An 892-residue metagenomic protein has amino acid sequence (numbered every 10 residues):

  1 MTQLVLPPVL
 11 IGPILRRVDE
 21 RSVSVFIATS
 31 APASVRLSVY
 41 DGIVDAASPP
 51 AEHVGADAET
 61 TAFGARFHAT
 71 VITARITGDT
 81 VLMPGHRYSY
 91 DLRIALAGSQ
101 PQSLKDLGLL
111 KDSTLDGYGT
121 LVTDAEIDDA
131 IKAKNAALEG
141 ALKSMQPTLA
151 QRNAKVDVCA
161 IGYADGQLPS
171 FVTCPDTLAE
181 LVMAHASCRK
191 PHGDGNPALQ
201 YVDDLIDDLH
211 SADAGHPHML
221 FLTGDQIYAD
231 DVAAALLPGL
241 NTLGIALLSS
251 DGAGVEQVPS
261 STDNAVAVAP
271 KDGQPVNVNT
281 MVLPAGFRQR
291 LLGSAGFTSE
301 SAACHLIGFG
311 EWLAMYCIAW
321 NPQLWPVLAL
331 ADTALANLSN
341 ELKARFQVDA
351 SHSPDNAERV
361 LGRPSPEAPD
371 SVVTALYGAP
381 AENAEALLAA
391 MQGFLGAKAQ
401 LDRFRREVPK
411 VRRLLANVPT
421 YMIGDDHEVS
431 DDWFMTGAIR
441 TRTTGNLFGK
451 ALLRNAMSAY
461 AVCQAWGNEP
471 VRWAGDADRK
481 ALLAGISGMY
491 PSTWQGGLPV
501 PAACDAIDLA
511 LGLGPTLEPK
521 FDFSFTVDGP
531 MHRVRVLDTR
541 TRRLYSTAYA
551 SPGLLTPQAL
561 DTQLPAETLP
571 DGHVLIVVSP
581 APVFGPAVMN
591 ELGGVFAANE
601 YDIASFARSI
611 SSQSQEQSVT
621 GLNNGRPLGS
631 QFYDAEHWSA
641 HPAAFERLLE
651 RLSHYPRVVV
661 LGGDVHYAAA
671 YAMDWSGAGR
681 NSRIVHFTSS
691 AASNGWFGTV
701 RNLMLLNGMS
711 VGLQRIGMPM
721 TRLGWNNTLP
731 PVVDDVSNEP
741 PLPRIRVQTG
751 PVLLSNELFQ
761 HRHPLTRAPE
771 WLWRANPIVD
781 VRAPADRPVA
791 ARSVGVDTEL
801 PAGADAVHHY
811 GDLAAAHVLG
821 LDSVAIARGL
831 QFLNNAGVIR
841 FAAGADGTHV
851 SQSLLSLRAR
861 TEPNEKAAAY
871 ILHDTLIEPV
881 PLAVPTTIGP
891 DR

Functional and structural regions predicted by a protein language model:
T2-R892: Extended recognition/assembly regions associated with phosphoester-bond processing machinery
